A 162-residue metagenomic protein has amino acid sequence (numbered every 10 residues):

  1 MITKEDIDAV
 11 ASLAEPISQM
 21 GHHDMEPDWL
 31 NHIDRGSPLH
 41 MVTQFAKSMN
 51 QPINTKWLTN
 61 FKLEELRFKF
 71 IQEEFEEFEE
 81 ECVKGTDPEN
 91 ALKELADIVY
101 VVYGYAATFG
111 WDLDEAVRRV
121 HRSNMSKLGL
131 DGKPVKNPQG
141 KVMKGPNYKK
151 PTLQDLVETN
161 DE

Functional and structural regions predicted by a protein language model:
I2-E162: Flexible "arm" and connector segments at domain edges
